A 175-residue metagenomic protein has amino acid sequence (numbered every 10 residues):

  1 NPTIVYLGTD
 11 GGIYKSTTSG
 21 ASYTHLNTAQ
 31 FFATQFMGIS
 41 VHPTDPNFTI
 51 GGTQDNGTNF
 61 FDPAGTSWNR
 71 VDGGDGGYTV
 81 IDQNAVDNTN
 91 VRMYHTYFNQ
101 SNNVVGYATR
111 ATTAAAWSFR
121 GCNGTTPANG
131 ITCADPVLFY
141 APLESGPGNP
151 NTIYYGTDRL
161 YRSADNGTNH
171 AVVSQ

Functional and structural regions predicted by a protein language model:
N1-Q175: Beta-propeller blade termini and top-face loops
